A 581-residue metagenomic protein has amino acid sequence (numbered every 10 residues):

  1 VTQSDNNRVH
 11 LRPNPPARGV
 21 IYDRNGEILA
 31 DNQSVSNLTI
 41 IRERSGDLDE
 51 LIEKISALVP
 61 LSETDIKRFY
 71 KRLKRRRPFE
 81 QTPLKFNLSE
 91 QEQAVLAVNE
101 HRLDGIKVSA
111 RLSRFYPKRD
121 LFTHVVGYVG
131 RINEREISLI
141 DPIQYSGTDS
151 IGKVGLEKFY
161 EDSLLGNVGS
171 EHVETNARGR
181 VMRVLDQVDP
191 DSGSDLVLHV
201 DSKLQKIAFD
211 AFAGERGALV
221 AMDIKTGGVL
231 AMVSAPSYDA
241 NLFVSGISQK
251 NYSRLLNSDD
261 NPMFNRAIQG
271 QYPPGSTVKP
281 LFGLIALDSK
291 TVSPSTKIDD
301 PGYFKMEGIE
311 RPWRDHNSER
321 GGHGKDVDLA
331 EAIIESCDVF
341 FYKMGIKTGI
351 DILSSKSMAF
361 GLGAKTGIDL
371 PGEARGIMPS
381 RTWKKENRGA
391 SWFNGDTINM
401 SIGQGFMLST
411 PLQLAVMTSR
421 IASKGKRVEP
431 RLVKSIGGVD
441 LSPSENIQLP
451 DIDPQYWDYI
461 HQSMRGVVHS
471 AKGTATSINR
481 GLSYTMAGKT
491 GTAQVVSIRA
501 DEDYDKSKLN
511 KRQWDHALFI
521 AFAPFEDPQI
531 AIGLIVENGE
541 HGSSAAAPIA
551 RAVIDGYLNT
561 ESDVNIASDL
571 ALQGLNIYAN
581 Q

Functional and structural regions predicted by a protein language model:
V1-V181, V188-D189, G214-A218, I224-K225 (+2 more regions): Membrane-proximal periplasmic segments of bacterial cell-envelope enzymes, especially penicillin-binding proteins
N7-H10, S36-R44, I52-S56, P78-F86 (+10 more regions): Second-shell loop/turn segments in exported
P16, D195, R216, M263 (+1 more regions): Short coil/loop residues immediately preceding or within conserved phosphate-binding loops of NTP-utilizing enzyme
A30, T175-L185, K225-T277, L281-G533 (+1 more regions): Beta-lactam-recognizing serine transpeptidase/beta-lactamase-like catalytic domain environment
S36, G46-E53, A57, F86 (+22 more regions): Solvent-exposed, polar/charged alpha-helical surfaces in well-ordered, non-transmembrane soluble domains, broadly
V129, I421-A422, I535-N538: Short beta-strand segments enriched in hydrophobic/aromatic residues within well-folded beta-rich domains
M182-G228: A conserved hydrophobic secondary-structure block that centers on an alpha-helix together with its immediately flanking
D440-Q448, I549-Q581: Short, gly/Ser/Thr-rich active-site loops of penicillin-recognizing serine hydrolases
